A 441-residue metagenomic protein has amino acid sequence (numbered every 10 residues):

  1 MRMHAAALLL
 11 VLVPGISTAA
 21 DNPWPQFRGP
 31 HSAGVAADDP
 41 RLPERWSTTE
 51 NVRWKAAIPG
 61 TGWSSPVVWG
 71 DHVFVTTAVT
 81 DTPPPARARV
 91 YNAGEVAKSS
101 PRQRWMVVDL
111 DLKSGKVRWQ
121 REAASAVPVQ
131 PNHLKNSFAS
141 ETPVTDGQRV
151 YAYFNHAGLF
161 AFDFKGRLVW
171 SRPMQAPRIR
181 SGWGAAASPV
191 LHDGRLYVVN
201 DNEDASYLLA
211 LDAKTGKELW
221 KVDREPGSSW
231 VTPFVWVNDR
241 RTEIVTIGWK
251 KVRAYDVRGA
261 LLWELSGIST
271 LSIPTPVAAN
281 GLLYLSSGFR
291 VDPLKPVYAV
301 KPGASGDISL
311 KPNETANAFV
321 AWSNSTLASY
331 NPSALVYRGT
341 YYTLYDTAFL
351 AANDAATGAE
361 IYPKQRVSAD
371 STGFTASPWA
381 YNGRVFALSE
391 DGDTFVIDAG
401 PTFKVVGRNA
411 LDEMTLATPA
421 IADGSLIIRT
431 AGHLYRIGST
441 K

Functional and structural regions predicted by a protein language model:
H4-G15: Bacterial N-terminal signal peptides
S17-K441: Noncatalytic, solvent-exposed loop/strand surfaces of beta-propeller-type extracellular/periplasmic domains
